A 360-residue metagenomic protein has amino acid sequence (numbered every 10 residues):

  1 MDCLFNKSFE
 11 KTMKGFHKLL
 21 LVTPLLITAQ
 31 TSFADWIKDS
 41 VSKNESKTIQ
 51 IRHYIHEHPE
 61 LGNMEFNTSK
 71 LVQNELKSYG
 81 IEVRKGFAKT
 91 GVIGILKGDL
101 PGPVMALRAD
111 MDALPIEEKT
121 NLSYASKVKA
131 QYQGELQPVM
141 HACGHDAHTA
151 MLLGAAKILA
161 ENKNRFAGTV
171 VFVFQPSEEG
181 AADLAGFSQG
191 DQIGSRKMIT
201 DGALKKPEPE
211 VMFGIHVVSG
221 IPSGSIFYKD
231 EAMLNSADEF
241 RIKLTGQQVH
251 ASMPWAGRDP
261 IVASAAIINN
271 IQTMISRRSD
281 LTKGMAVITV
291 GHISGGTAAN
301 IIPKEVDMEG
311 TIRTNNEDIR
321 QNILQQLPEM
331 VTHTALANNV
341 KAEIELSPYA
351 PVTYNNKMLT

Functional and structural regions predicted by a protein language model:
F5-L20: Bacterial N-terminal signal peptides that target proteins for export
T28-A29: N-terminal signal peptide c-region/cleavage motif recognized by signal peptidases
D35-M140, A150-T169: Acidic/His- and Gly-rich active-site-bordering loop/insert found across diverse amide/peptide-bond hydrolases
E45, R52, H56-P59, Y79-G80 (+7 more regions): Sec/Tat-exported extracytoplasmic proteins
Y132-A182, D238-L244, A251-M274, G310-I312: Alpha-helical metal-binding/catalytic segments enriched in His/Glu/Asp
A147-D230: Acidic/histidine-rich catalytic neighborhood of metal-dependent amide-processing enzymes
I199, K206-M358: Midchain, well-structured core segments that form catalytic/ion-binding scaffolds
